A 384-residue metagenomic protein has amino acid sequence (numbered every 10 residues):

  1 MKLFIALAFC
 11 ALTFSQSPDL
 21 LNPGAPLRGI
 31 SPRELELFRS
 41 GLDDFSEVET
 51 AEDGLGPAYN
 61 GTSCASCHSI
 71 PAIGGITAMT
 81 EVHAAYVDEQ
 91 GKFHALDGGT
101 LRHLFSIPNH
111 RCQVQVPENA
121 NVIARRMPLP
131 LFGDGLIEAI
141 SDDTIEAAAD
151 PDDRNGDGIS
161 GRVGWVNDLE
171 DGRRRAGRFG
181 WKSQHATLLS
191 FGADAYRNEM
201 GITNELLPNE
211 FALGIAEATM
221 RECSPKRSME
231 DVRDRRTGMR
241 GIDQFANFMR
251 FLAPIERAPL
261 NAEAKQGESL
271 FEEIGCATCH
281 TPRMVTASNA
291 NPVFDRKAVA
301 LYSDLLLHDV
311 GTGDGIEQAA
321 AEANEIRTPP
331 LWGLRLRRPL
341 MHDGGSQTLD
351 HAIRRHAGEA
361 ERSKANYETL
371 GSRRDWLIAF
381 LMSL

Functional and structural regions predicted by a protein language model:
L3-L12: Sec-dependent N-terminal signal peptides
F14-L384: Periplasmic c-type cytochrome electron-transfer domains
